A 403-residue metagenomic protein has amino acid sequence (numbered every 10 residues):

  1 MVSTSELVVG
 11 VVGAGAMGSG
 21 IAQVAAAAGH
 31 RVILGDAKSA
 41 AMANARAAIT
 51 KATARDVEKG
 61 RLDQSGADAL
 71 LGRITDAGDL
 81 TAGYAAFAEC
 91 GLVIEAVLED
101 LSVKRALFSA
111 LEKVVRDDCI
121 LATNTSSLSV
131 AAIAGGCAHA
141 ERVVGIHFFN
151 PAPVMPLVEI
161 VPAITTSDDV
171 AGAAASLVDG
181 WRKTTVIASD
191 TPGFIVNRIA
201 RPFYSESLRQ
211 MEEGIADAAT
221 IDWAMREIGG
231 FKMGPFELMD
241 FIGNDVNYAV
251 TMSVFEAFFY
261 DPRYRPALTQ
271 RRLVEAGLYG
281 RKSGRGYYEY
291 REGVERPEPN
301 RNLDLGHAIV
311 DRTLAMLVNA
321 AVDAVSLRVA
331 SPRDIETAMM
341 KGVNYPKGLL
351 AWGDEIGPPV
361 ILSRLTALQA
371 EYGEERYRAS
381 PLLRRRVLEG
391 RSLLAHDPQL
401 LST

Functional and structural regions predicted by a protein language model:
M1-K59, V114: NAD(P)+-binding Rossmann beta1-loop-alpha1 motif at the extreme N-terminus of oxidoreductases
V2-S3, A28-H30, K183-D190, R209-T403: NAD(P)-dependent Rossmann-like dehydrogenase/reductase catalytic/cofactor-binding core
V9, Q23, D68-L92, A173-R182 (+1 more regions): Amphipathic alpha-helical segments at domain termini/boundaries
V12, G20, G35, A77 (+5 more regions): Structural motif
L34-A67, I160-A171, T185, P192-A200: Rossmann-like dinucleotide-binding cores of NAD(P)H-dependent redox enzymes
A40-N44, R55-L121, S127-S129: Rossmann-like NAD(P)-binding element
I120-R198, M233, N244: Rossmann-fold dinucleotide-binding core
